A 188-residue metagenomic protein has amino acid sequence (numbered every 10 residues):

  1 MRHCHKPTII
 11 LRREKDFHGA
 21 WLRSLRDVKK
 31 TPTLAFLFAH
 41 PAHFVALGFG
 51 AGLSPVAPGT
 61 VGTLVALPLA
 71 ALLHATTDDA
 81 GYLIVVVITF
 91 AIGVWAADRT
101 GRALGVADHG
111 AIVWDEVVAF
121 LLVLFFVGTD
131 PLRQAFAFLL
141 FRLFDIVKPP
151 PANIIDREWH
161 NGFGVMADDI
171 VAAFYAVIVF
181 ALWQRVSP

Functional and structural regions predicted by a protein language model:
S24-T63, W95-V123, V127, L143-F174: Interhelical loop and helix-boundary elements at the membrane-water interface of polytopic inner-membrane proteins
A70-A71, V86-W95, A119-F120, L124-F125 (+2 more regions): Alpha-helical transmembrane segments of multi-pass membrane proteins
A75-G81, F126-R133: Transmembrane helix interruption/hinge and helix-loop junction motifs
L182-P188: Juxtamembrane boundary at the C-terminal end of a transmembrane helix
